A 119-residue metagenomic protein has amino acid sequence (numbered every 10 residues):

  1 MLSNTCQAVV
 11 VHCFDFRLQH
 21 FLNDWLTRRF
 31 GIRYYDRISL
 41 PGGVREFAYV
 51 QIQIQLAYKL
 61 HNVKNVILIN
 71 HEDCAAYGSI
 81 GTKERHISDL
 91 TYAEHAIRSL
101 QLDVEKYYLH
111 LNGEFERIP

Functional and structural regions predicted by a protein language model:
M1-A8, C13-F16, F21, F30-Y35 (+3 more regions): Divalent-metal-activated hydrolytic enzyme cores
I69-N70: Ordered, amphipathic secondary-structure segments that act as subunit-interaction surfaces in large macromolecular
